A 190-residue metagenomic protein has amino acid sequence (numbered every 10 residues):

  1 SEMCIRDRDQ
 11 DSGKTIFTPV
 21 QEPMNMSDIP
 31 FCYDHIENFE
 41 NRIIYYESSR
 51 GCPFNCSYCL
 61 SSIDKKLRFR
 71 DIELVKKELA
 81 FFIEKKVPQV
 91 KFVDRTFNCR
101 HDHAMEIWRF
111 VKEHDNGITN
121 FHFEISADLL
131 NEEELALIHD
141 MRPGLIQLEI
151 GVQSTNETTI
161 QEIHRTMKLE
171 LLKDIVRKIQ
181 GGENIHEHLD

Functional and structural regions predicted by a protein language model:
E2-I5: Short, small-residue-biased leader/transition segments that mark boundaries at the very start of proteins
R8-K14: Short acidic-glycine loop/turn motifs at beta-strand connectors
F17-P23: Short beta->alpha transition motifs characteristic of CBS
S27-G181: Radical SAM [4Fe-4S] cluster-binding motif and immediate context
G181, I185-L189: C-terminal EAL-domain catalytic cores of bacterial cyclic di-GMP phosphodiesterases
